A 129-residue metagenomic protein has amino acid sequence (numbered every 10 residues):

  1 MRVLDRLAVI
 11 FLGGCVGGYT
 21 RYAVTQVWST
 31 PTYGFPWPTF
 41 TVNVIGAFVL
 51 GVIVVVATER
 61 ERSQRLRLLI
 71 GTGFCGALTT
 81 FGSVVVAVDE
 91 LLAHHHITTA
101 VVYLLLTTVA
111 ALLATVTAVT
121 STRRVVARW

Functional and structural regions predicted by a protein language model:
M1-W129: Membrane-interface helix-loop junctions in multi-pass transporters/channels
